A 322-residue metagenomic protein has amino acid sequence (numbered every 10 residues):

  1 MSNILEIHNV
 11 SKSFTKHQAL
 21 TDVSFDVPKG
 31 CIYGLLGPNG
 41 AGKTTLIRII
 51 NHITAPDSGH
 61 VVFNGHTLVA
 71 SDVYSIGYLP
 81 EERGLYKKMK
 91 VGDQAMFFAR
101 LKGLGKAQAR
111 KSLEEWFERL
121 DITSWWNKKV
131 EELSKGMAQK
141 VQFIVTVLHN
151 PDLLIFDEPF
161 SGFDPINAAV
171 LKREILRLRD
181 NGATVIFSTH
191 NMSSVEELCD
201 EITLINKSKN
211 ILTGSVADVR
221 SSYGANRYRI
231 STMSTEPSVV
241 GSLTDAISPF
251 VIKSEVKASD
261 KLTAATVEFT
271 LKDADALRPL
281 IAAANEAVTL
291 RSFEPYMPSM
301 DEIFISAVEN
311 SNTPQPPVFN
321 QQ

Functional and structural regions predicted by a protein language model:
N3-L5, K12-N206, I211-L212: ABC transporter nucleotide-binding domains
H8, S231, E294-Y296: Solvent-exposed beta-strand sheet faces enriched in polar/charged residues
V10, S254-E255, F293: Generic beta-strand hydrophobic packing signal
F63, I122, T232, F269-L271: Hydrophobic residues in beta-strands and at strand termini
Y86, S193, I211, S238 (+2 more regions): Short alpha-helical
R173-F269: ABC transporter nucleotide-binding domain
L271-Q322: C-terminal coupling/interaction segments
